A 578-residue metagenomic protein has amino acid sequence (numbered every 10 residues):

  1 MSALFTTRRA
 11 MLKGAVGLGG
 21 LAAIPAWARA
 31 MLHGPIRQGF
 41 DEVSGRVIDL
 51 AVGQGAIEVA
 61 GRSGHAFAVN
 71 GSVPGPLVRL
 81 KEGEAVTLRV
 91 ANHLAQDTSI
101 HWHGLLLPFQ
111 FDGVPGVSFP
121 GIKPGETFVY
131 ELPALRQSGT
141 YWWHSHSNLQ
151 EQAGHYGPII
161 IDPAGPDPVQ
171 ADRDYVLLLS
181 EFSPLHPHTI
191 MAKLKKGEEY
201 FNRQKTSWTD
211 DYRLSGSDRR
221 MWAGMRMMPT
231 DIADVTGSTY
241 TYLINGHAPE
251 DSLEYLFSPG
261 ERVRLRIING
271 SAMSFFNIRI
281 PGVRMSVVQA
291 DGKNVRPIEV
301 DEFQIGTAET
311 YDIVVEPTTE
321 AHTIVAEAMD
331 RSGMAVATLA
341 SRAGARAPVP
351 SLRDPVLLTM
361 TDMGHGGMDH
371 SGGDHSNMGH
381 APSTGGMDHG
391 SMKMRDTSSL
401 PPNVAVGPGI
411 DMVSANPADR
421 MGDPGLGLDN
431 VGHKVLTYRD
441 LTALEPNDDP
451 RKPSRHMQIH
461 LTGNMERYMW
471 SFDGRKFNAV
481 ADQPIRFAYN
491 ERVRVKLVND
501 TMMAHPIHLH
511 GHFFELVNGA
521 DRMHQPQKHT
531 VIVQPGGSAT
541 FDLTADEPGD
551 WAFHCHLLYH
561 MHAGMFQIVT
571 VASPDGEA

Functional and structural regions predicted by a protein language model:
S2-T6, K13-T307, I313-V314, G344-M392 (+5 more regions): Histidine-centered copper-binding motifs that mark active-site loops of extracellular/periplasmic copper enzymes
M31-S44, I48, S399-D419, V435: N-terminal pre-domain segments of enzymes
L50, I459, V495, I507-H510 (+3 more regions): Hydrophobic, well-ordered secondary-structure elements that form the walls of internal hydrophobic environments
A51-V52, Y212-M225, D440-E466: Predominantly extracellular/luminal regions of secreted and cell-surface proteins, especially disulfide-bonded
L149-Q152, A321-V349, H556-G564: Terminal connector regions
T310, V314-A321, G537, T544-G549: Eukaryote-biased detector of low-complexity, proline/serine/threonine-rich segments and adjacent exposed loops
M457-I459, G463-Y468, D482-F514: C-terminal substrate/ligand-recognition segments
L516-D546, A552, M561, T570: C-terminal soluble interaction/assembly domains
